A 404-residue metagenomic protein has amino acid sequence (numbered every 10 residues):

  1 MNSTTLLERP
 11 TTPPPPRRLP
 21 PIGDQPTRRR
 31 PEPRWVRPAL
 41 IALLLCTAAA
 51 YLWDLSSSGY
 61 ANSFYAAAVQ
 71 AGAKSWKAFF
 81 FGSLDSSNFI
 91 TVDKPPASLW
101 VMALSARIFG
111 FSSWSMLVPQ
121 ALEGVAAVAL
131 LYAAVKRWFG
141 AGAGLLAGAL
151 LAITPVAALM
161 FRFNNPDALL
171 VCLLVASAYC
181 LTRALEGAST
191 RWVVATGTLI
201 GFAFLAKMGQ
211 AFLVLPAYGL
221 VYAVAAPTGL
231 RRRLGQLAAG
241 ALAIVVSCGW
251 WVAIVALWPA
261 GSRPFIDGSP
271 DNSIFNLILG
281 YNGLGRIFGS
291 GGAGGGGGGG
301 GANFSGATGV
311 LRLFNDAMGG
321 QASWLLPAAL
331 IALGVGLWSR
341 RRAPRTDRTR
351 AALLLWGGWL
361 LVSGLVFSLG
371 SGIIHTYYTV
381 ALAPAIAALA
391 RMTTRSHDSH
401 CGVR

Functional and structural regions predicted by a protein language model:
M1-A293, G297-R395: Membrane-integral, polyisoprenol-dependent glycosyltransferases of the GT-C/oligosaccharyltransferase superfamily
H400-R404: Transmembrane helical bundles and short interhelical boundary loops of multi-pass, membrane-embedded
